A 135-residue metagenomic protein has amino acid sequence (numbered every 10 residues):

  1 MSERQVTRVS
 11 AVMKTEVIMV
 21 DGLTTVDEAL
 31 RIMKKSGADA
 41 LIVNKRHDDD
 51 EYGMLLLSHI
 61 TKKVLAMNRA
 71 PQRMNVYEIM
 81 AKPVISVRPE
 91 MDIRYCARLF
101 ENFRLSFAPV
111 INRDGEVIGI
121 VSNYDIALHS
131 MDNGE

Functional and structural regions predicted by a protein language model:
M1-E135: Tandem CBS (Cystathionine beta-synthase) repeat/Bateman regulatory domains
